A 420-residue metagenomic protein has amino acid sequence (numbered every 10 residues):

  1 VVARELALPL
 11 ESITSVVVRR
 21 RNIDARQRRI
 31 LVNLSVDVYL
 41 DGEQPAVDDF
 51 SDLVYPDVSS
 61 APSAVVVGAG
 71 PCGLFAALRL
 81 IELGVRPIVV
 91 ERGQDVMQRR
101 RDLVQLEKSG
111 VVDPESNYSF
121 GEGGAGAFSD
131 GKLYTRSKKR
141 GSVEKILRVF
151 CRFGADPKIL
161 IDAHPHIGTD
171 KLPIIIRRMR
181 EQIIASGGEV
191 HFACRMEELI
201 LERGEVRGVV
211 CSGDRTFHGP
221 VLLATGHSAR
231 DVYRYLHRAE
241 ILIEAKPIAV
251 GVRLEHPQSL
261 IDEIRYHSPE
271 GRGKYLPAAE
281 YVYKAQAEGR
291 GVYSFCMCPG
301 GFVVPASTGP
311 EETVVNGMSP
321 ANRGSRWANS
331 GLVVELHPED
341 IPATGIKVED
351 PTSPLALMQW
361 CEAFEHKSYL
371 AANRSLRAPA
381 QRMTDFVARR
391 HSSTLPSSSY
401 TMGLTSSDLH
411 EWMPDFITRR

Functional and structural regions predicted by a protein language model:
V1-V32, V36-F128, K132-R420: Residues forming the flavin
